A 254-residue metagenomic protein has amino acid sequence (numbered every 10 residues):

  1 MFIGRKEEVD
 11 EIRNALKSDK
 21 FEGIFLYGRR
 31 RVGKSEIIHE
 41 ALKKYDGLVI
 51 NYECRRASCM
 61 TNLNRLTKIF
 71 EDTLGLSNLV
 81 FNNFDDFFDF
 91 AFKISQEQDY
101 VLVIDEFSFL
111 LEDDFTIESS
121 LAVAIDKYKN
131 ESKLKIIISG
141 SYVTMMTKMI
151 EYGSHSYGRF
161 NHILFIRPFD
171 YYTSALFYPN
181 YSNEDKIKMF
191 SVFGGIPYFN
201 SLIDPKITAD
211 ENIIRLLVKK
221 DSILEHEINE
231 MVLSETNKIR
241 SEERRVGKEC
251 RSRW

Functional and structural regions predicted by a protein language model:
M1-R253: Phosphate-binding site recognition
